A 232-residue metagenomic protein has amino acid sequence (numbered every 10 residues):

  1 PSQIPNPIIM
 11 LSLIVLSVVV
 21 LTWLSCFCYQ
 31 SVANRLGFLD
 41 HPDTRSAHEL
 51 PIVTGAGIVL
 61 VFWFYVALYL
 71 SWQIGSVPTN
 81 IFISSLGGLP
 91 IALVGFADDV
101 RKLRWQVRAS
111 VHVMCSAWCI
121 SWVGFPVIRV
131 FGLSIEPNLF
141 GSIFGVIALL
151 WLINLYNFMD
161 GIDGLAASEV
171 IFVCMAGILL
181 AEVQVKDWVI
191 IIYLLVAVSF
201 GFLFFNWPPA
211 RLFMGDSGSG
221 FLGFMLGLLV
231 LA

Functional and structural regions predicted by a protein language model:
N6-A232: "…together with the soluble PPM/PP2C metallo-phosphatase catalytic core" -> "…together with the soluble PPM/PP2C
